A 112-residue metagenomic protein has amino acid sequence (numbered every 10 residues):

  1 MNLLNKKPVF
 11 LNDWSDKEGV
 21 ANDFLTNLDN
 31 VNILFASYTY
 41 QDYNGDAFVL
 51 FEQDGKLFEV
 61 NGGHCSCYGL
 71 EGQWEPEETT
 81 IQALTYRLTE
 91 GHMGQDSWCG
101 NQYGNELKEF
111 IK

Functional and structural regions predicted by a protein language model:
M1-N12, N22, E75-K112: Low-complexity intrinsically disordered segments
S15, Y40-Y43, F58-E59, C65-Y68 (+3 more regions): Compositionally biased, low-complexity repeat tracts
N22-H64: Amphipathic, interaction-prone secondary-structure segments
D54-A83: Intrinsically disordered, low-complexity regulatory segments enriched in Ser/Thr/Pro and charged residues
